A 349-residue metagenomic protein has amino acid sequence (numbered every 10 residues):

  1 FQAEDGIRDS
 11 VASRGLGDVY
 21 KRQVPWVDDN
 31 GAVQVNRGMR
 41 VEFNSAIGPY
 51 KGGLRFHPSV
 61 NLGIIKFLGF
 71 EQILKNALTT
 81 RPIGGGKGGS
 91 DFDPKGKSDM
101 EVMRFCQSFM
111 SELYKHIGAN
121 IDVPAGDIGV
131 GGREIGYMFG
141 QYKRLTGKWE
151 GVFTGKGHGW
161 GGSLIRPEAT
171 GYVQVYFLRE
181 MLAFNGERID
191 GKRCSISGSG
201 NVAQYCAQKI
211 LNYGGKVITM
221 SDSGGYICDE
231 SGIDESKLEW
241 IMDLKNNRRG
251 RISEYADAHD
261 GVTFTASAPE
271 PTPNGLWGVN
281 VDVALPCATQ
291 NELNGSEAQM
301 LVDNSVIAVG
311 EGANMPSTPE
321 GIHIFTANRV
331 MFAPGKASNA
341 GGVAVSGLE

Functional and structural regions predicted by a protein language model:
A3-Y20: Short, small-residue-biased leader/transition segments that mark boundaries at the very start of proteins
K21-P94: Glycine-rich, N-terminal phosphate-binding loop and its surrounding beta-alpha-beta segment
H57, N76-D190: Glycine/serine-rich phosphate-binding loop and adjoining beta1-alpha1 elements at the start of nucleotide-handling
V60-G63, K97-S108, G129-R133, Y137 (+15 more regions): Conserved active-site and cofactor/substrate-binding residues in soluble primary-metabolism enzymes
I121-A125, W149-F153, I196, T219-D222 (+3 more regions): General beta-strand structural signal in soluble alpha/beta enzymes
I165-G275: Glycine-rich phosphate/diphosphate-binding loop of Rossmann-like nucleotide-binding domains
T289-E349: Rossmann-fold NAD(P)-binding glycine/threonine-rich loop
